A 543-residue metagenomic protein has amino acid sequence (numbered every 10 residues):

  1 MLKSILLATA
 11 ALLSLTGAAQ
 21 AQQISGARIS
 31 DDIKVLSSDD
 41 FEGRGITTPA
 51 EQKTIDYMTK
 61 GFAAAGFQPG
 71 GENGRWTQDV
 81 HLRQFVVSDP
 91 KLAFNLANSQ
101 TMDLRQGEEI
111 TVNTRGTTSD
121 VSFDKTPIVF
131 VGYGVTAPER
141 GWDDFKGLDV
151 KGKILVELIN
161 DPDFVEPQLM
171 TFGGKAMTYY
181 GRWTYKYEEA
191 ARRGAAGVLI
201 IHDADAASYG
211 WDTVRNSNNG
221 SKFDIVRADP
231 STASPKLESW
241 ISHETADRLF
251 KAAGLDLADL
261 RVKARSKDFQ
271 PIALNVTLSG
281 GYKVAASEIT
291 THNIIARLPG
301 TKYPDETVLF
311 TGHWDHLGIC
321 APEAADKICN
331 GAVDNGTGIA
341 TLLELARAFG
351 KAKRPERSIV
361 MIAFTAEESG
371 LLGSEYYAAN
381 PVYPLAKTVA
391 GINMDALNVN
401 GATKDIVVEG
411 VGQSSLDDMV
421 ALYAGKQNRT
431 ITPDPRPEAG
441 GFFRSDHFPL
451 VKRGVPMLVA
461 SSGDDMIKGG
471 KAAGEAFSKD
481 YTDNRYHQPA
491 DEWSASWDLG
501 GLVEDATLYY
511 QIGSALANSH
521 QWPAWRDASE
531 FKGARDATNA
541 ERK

Functional and structural regions predicted by a protein language model:
M1-Q20: Gram-negative bacterial Sec-dependent N-terminal signal peptides
Q22-Q23, D39-P49, H81, K91 (+11 more regions): Second-shell loop/turn segments in exported
S25-G70, N95-S99, D149, K153-Y180 (+2 more regions): Catalytic-core environment of secreted peptidases
E42-L169, I272-L274, Y282, A286 (+2 more regions): Noncatalytic luminal/extracellular "stalk/propeptide" segments of secretory-pathway proteins
L96-A97, Q106-G147, D229-G331, R347 (+2 more regions): Soluble metallo-hydrolase cores and metallopeptidase-like ectodomains found primarily in the secretory/periplasmic
R105-D229, S234-P235, T307, K327-N330 (+2 more regions): Extracellular/luminal Protease-associated
R105-E109, D120-V121, K146, G152 (+5 more regions): Metal-dependent peptidase/peptidase-like ectodomains
R347, K351, M466-R535: His/Asp/Glu-rich mid-to-C-terminal helical/loop segments that flank catalytic regions of hydrolases
